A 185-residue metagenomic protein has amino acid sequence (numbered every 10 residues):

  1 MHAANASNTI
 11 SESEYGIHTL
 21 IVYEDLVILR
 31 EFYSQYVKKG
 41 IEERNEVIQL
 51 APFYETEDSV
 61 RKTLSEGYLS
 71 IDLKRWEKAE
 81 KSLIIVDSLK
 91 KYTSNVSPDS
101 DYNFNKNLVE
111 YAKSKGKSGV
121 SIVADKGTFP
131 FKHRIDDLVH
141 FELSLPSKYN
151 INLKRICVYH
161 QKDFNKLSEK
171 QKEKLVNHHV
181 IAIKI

Functional and structural regions predicted by a protein language model:
M1-I185: Non-catalytic regulatory/interaction regions at protein termini and inter-domain linkers
